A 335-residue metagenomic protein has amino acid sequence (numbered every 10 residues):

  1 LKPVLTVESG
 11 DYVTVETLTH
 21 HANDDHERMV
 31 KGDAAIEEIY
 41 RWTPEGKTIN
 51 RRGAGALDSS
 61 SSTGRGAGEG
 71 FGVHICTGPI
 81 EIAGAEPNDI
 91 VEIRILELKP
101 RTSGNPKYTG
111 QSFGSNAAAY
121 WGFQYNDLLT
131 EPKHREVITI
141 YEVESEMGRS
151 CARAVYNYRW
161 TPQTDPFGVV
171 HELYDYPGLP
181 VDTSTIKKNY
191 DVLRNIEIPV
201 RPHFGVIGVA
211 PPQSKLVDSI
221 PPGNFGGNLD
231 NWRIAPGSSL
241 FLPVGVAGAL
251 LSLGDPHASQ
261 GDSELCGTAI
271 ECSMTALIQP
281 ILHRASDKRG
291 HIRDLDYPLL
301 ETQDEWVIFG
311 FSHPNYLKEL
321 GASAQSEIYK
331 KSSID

Functional and structural regions predicted by a protein language model:
L1-G68: N-terminal, Lys/Arg-enriched amphipathic/low-complexity engagement segments that precede the first folded domain
V15, I90-I93, L242: A generic structural signal for residues embedded in beta-strands
H20-G32, L98-S115, G248-A258: Short, Lys/Arg- and Gly-enriched loop/turn segments at beta-strand edges
R51, G55-G64, E69-C76, E81 (+2 more regions): Intrinsically disordered, low-complexity linker/loop segments enriched in Gly/Pro and charged/polar residues
R194-N228, W232-Y329: Conserved mixed alpha/beta catalytic, RNA-binding, or beta-rich assembly cores of soluble enzyme, regulatory
S332-D335: Alpha-helical support elements that line or immediately flank enzyme active sites and cofactor-binding pockets
